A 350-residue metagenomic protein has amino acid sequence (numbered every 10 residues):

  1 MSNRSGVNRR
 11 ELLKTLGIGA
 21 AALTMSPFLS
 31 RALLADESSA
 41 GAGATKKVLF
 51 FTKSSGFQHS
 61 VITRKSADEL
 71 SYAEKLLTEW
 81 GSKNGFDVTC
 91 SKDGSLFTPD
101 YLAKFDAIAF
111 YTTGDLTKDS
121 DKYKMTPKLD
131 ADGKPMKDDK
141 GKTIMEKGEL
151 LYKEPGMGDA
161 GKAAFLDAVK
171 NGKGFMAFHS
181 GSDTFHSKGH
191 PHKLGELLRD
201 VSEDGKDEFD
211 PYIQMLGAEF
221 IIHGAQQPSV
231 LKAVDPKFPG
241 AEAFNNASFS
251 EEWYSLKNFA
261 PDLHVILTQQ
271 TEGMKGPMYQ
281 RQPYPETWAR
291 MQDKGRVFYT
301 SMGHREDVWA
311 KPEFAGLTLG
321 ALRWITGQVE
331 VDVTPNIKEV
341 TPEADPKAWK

Functional and structural regions predicted by a protein language model:
S5, F28-F51: C-terminal segment of N-terminal export signals and the immediately downstream linker at the start of the mature
E11-L33: N-terminal export signals
G41-T45, T52, Y72-A73, K83-F86 (+3 more regions): Extracellular ligand-binding/catalytic regions of CAZymes and related secreted enzymes and adhesion modules
G43, D210, Q214-D293: Catalytic beta-strand/loop cores that center a nucleophilic Ser/Cys/Thr and support acyl-enzyme chemistry
L49-T52, C90, A107-T112, G174-F178 (+2 more regions): Structural recognition of the beta-strand scaffold that forms the well-ordered cores of secreted hydrolase catalytic
S54-F57, G94-L96, T113-T117, F175 (+3 more regions): Solvent-exposed loop/turn segments at secondary-structure junctions within structured extracellular/periplasmic domains
G56-E74: Glycine- and acidic-residue-enriched helix-capping/strand-helix junction motifs
K118-E242: A glycine-rich, often tryptophan-bearing local segment used as a flexible ligand/cofactor-contacting loop or short
